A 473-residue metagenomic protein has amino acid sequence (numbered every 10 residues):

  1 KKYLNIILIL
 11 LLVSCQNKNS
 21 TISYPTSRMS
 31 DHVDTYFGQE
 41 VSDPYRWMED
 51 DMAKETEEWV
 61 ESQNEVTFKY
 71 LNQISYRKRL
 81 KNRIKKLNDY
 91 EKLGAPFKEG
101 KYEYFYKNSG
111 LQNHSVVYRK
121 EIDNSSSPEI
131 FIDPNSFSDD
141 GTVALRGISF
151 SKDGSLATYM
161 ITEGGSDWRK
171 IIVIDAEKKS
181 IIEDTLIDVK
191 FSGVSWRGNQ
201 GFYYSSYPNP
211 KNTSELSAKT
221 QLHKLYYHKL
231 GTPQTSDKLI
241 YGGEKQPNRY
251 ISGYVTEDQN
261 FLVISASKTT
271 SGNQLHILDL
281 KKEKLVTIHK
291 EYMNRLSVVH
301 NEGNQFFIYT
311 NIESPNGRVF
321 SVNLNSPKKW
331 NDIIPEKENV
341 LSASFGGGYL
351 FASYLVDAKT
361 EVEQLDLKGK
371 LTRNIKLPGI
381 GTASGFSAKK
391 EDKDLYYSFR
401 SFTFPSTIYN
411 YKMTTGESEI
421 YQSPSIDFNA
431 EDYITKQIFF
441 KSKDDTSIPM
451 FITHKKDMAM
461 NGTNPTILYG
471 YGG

Functional and structural regions predicted by a protein language model:
K1-I9: Sec-dependent signal peptide recognition, specifically the positively charged N-region followed immediately by
N5-I6, H32, Y159: N-terminal hydrophobic alpha-helix used for membrane targeting or insertion
I9-L10, Y36: Generic alpha-helical structural signal
L12-S14: C-terminal motif of bacterial Sec signal peptides marking the signal peptidase cleavage site
Q16-K18: Bacterial signal peptide processing site
S20-F37: Short acidic, Pro/Gly- and aromatic-enriched capping/linker segments at domain boundaries
T26, Q39-Y102, Y106-I130, S136-T466: Peripheral, non-catalytic segments that deliver or gate enzyme domains
Y469-G472: Structural cue for short, hydrophobic secondary-structure segments
